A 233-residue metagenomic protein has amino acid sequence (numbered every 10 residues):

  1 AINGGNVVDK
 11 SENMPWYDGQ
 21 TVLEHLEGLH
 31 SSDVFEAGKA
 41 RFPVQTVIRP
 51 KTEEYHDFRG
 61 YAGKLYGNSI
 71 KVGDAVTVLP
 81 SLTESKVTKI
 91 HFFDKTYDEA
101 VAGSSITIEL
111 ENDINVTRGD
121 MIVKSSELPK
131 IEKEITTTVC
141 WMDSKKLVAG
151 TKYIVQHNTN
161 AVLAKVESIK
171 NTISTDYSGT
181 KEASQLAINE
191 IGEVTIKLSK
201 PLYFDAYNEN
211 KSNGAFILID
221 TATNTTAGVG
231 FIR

Functional and structural regions predicted by a protein language model:
A1-K39, P43, I48: Canonical P-loop GTPase G-domain recognition
P50-R233: C-terminal effector/interaction modules appended to NTPase cores
